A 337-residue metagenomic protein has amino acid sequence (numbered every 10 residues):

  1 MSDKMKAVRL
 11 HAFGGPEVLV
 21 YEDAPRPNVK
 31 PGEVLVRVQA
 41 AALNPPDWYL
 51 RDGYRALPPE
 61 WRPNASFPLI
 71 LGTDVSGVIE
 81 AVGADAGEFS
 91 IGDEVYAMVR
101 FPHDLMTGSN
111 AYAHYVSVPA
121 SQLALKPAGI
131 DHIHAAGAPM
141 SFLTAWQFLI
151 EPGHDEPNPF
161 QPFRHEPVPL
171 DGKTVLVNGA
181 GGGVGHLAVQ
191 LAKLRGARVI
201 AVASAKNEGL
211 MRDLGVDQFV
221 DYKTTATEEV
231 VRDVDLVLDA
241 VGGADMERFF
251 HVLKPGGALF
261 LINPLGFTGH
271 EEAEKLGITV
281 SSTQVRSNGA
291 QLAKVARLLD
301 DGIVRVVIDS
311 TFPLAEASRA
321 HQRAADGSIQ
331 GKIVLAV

Functional and structural regions predicted by a protein language model:
S2-D3, G289-V337: C-terminal hydrophobic helical "lid"/dimerization subdomain of Rossmann-like NAD(P)H-dependent oxidoreductases
P25-A42, R55-F101: Glycine-rich beta-strand-centered segment in the early N-terminal region that forms part of a ligand/cofactor-binding
W61-N64, M98-V175: NAD(P)H dinucleotide-binding glycine-rich loop of Rossmann-like/cofactor-binding domains, especially the beta1-alpha1
G83, V99-R100, A120, G179 (+2 more regions): Conserved "cap/hinge" positions at secondary-structure junctions
T107, V241-V304, V337: Glycine-rich phosphate-binding loop and adjacent beta-alpha segment of Rossmann(oid) nucleotide-cofactor-binding
A136-D221: Mid-domain Rossmann-like dinucleotide-binding core that forms the NAD(H)/NADP(H) cofactor-binding site
E229-L236: A short acidic, Gly/Pro-enriched loop at the edge of an enzyme's catalytic core that lines a small-molecule cofactor
